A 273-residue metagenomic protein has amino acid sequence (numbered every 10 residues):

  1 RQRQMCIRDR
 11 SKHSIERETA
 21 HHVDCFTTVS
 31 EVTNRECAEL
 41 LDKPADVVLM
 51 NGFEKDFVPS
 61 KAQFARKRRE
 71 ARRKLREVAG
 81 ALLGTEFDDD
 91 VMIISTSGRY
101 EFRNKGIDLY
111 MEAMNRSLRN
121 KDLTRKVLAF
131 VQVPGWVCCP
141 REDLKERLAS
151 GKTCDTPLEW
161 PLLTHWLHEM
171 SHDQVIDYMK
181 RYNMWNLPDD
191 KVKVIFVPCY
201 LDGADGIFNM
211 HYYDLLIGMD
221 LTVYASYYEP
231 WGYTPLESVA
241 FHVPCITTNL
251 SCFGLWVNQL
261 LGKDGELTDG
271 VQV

Functional and structural regions predicted by a protein language model:
R1, E31, K43: Conserved nucleotide-sugar donor-interacting segment of glycosyltransferase catalytic cores, predominantly GT-B
Q2-I7: Short, small-residue-biased leader/transition segments that mark boundaries at the very start of proteins
I15-E16, T33-N34, V175, H211-Y212: Acidic, amphipathic alpha-helical patches
H22-E31: A short beta-strand/loop micro-motif in the catalytic core of glycosyltransferases that engages the nucleotide-sugar
D24, Y213-P230: Acidic donor-binding loop of glycosyltransferase active sites
V32-N34, C252-F253: Alpha-helix capping/helix-boundary segments
E39, N51-Y213: Conserved catalytic-core segment of nucleotide-activated headgroup transferases in glycan assembly
G52, A225-V273: Catalytic binding pocket for nucleotide-activated donors in carbohydrate/polymer assembly enzymes
